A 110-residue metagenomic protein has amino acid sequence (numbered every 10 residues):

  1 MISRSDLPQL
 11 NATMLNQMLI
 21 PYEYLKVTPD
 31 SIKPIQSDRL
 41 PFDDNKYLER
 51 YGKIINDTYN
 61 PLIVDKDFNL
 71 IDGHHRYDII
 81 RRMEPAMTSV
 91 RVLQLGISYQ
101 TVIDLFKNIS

Functional and structural regions predicted by a protein language model:
R4-I71, H75-R81: Short alpha-helix boundary/capping and kink motifs at helix termini
P41-F42, R81, P85-S110: Amphipathic, charge-rich alpha-helical segments that serve as recognition/docking helices
